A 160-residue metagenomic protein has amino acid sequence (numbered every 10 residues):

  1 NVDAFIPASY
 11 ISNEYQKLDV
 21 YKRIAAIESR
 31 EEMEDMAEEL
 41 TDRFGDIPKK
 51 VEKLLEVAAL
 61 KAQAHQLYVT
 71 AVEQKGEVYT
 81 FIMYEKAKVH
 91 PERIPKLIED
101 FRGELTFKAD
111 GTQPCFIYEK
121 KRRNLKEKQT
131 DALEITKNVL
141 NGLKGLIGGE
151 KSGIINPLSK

Functional and structural regions predicted by a protein language model:
N1-K160: Accessory helical-bundle/CTD segments and flexible terminal tails appended to RecA-like ATPase motors
